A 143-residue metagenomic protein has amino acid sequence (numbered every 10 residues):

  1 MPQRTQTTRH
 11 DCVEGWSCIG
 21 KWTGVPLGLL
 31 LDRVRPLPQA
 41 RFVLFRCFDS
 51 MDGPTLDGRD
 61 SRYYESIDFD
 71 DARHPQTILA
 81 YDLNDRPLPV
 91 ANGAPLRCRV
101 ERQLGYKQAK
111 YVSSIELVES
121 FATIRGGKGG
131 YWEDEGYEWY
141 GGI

Functional and structural regions predicted by a protein language model:
M1-I143: Structured, non-membrane catalytic/scaffold regions adjacent to prosthetic-group chemistry
